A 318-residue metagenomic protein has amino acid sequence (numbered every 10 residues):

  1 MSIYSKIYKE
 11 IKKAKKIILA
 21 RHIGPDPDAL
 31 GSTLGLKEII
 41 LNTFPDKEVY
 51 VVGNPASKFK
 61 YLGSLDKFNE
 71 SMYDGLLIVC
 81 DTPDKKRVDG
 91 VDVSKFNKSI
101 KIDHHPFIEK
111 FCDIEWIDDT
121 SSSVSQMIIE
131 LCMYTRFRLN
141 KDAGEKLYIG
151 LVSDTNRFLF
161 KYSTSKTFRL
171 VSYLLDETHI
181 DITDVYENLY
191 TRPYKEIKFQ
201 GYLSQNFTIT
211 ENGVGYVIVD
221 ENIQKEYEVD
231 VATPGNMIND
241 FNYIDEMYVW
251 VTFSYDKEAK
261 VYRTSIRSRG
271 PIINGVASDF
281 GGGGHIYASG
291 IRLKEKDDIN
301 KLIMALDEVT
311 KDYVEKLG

Functional and structural regions predicted by a protein language model:
S2-K60, N69-G75, S153-G318: Hydrophobic helix-and-loop "lid/oligomerization" segment in the mid-to-C-terminal part of catalytic domains
G35-K37, S94-F96, I117-D118, R169: Glycine-rich, phosphate-binding/catalytic loops in enzymes
E48-Y50, K98, E115, R138: Conserved beta-strand segments of alpha/beta enzyme cores
V51, V79, K101, W116-D118 (+1 more regions): Structural signal for conserved beta-strand scaffold positions within catalytic alpha/beta enzyme cores
Y61-I114: Active-site cofactor/cluster-binding pocket
K67, D89-V91, E115-D118, F137-R138 (+2 more regions): A generic local secondary-structure boundary/capping motif
E70, D92-S94, I108-E109, L139-K141 (+3 more regions): Solvent-exposed alpha-helices and their adjacent loops that cap or buttress functional pockets in soluble metabolic
H105-Y173: Short alpha-helices
